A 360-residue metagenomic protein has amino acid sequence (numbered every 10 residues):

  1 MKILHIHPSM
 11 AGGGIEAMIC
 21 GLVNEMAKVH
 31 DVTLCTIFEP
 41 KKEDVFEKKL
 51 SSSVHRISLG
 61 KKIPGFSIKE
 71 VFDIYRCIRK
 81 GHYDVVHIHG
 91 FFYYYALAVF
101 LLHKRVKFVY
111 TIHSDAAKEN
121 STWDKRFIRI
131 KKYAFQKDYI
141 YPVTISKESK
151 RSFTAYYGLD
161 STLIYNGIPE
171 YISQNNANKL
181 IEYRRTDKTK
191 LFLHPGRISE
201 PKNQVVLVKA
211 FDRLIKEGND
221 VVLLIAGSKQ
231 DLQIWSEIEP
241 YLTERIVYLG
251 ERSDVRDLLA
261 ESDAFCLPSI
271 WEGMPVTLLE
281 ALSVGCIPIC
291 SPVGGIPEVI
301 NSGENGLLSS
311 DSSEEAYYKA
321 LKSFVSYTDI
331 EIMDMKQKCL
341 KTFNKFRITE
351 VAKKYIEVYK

Functional and structural regions predicted by a protein language model:
L4-I6, R184-K202, V208-F211: Conserved donor-binding/catalytic core segment of Leloir-type glycosyltransferases
H5-G65, S149-T154, K229-D231: N-terminal strand-loop element at the rim of the active site of nucleotide-sugar-dependent glycosyltransferases
I63-G65, R151-A155, Y165-R184: Acidic anion/phosphate-binding donor-loop and adjacent secondary structure in glycosyltransferase catalytic cores
G65-F72, K107, A116-D138: Nucleotide-sugar donor phosphate/pyrophosphate-binding loop at the beta->alpha transition of glycosyltransferases
I88-Y95, I112: Short His-centered aromatic/hydrophobic patch
E251, I270: Aromatic "clamp/platform" in nucleotide-sugar-dependent glycosyltransferases that forms part of the donor/acceptor
I287-C290: Short hydrophobic beta-strand element within catalytic cores of glycosyltransferases and related nucleotide-activated
S302-G303, L307-E314, S323-D329: Conserved acidic donor-binding segment of nucleotide-sugar-dependent glycosyltransferases
